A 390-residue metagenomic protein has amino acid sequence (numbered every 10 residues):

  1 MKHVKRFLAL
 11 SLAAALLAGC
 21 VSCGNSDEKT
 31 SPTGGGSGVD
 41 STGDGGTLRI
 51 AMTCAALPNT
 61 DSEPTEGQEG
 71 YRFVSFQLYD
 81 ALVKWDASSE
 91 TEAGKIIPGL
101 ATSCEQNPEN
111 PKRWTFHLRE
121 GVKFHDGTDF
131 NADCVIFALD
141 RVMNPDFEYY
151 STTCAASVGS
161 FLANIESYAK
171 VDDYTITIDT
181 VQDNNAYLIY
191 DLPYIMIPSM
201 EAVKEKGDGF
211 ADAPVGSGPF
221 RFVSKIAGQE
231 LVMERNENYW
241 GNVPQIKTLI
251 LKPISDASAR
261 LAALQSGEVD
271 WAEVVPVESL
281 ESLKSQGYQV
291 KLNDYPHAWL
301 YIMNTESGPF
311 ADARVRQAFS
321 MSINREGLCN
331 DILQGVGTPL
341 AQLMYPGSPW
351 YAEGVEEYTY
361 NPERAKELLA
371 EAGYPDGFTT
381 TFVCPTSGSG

Functional and structural regions predicted by a protein language model:
M1-L48, S103, P108, R141 (+3 more regions): Short, low-complexity disordered leader/linker segments with a strong preference for bacterial N-terminal type II
A51-E109, V215-G216: N-terminal lobe/hinge region of extracytoplasmic solute-binding protein
W85-D86, E234-Y239, Y288, Y295-A318 (+2 more regions): A bilobed periplasmic-binding-protein/Venus flytrap-type ligand-binding module shared by bacterial periplasmic
D86-T91, D191-P244, T248, E363 (+1 more regions): Gly/Pro-rich hinge or "lid" segments in bacterial periplasmic/extracellular proteins
T102-E148, T177, P309: Aromatic- and charge-enriched surface segment that lines or borders ligand/interaction sites
H117, I136, C154-A202: Surface-exposed binding/hinge segments that line and control ligand-binding clefts or catalytic entry sites
E205-D208, N236-E281: Ligand-site clamp/hinge motif
V232-R235, K284, A311-G390: Append "and occasionally in soluble cytosolic enzymes with long acidic Gly/Pro-rich linkers
